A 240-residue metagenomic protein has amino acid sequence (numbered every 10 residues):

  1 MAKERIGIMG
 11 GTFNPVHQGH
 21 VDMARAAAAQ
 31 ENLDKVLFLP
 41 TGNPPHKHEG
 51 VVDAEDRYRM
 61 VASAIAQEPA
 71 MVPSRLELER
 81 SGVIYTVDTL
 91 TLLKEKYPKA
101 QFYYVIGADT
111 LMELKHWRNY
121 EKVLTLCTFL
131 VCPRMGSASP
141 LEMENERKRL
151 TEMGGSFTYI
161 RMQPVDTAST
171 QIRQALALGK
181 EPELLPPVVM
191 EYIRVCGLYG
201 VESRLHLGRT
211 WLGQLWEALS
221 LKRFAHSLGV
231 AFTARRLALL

Functional and structural regions predicted by a protein language model:
M1-H206: Nucleotidyltransferase catalytic core that binds NTPs
G200-L240: Acidic/His-rich, divalent-metal-binding segments that scaffold phosphate/diphosphate chemistry
